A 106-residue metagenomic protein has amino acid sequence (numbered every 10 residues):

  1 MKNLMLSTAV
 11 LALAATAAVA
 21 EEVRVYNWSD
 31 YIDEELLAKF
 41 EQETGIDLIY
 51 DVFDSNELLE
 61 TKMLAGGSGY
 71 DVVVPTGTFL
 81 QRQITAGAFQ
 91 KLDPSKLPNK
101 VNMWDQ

Functional and structural regions predicted by a protein language model:
M1-L4: Positively charged n-region of N-terminal signal peptides that target proteins for export
L6-T8, Y31, V72-V73, Q106: Short amphipathic alpha-helical surface micro-motifs
S7-A15: Bacterial N-terminal signal peptides
T16-A20: Sec/Tat signal peptide C-region and signal peptidase I cleavage site
E21-Q83: Early extracytoplasmic/lumenal segment of secretory-pathway proteins
Q81-Q106: Hinge/lid segment of periplasmic solute-binding proteins
